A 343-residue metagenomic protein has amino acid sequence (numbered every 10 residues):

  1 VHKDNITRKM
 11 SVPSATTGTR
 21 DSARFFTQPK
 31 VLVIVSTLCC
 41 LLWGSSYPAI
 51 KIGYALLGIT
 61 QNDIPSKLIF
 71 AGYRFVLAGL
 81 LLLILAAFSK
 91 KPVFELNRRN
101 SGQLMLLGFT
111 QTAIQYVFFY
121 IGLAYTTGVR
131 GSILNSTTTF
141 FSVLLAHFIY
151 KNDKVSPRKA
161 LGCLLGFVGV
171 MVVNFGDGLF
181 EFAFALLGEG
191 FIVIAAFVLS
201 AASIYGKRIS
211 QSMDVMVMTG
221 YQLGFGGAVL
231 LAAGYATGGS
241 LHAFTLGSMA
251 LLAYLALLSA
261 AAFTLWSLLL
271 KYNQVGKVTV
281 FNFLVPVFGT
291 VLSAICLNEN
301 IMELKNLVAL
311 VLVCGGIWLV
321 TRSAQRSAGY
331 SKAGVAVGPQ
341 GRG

Functional and structural regions predicted by a protein language model:
H2-G72, F109, E181-R208, L251 (+3 more regions): Glycine-/small-residue-enriched transmembrane alpha-helix faces in small-molecule transporters and effluxers
V31-C40, A86-A87, K91-F118, L187-A195 (+1 more regions): Loop-to-transmembrane-helix transition segments
G44, P48, V76, G108-A113 (+8 more regions): Hydrophobic/small/kink-forming positions within alpha-helical transmembrane segments of polytopic membrane proteins
A49-N62, A124, N174-A185, G234-L251 (+1 more regions): Membrane-interface helix termini and inter-helical loops of multi-pass transporters
G53, F70, G122, F148-K151 (+7 more regions): Hydrophobic/aromatic residues within transmembrane alpha-helices of multi-pass small-molecule transporters
L56-Q111, F141-L145, V198-A202, T219-T237: Transmembrane alpha-helices of multi-pass small-molecule transport proteins
Y73, T112, Y116, R130-T137 (+2 more regions): Helix-helix packing/entry segments at the starts of transmembrane helices
L82, L144-L145, P157-D177, F283 (+2 more regions): Hydrophobic transmembrane alpha-helices of multi-pass small-molecule transport proteins
